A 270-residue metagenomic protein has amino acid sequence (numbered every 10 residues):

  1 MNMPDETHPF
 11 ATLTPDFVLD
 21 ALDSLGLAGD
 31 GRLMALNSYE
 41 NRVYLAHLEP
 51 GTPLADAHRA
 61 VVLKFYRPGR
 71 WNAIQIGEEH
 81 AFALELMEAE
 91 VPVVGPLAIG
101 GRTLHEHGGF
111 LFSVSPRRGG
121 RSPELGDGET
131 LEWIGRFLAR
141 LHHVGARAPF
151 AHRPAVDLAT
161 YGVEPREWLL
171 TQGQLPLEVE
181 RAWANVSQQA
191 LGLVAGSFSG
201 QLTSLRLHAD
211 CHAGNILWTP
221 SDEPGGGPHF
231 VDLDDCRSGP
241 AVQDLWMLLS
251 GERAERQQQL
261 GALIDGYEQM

Functional and structural regions predicted by a protein language model:
F10-S24, A146-R153, T160-A209, T219-D222: An alpha-helical support segment within catalytic cores of ATP-dependent transferases
G26-M34: Conserved N-terminal boundary motif of the eukaryotic protein kinase catalytic domain
A35-S38, H107: A short beta-turn/loop motif at secondary-structure boundaries
N37-L63, P96, L191-L245: Active-site acidic catalytic loop and adjacent metal/ATP-binding pocket of ATP-dependent phosphoryl transfer enzymes
H47-F150: ATP-binding pocket architecture of kinase catalytic cores
P68, G120, P228, C236-S238 (+1 more regions): Activation segment
R70, S122, I216, S238-P240 (+1 more regions): Conserved protein kinase catalytic core
A241-M270: Active-site activation/catalytic loop segments of kinase-like enzymes and analogous catalytic loops in related
